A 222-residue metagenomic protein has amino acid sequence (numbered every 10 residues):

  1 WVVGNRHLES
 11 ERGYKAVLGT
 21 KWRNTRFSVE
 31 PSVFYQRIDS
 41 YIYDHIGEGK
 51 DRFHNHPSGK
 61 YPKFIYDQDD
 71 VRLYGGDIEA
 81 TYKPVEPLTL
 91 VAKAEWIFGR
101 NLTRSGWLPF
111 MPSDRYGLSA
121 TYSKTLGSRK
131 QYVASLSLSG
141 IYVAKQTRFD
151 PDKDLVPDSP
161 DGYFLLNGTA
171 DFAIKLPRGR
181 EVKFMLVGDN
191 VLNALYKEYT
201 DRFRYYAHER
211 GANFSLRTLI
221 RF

Functional and structural regions predicted by a protein language model:
W1, V33, I42-E48, I97 (+3 more regions): Outer-membrane beta-barrel translocator domains and adjoining extracellular loop/strand segments of Gram-negative
H7-P62: Membrane-embedded beta-barrel scaffold of Gram-negative outer-membrane proteins
R12, W22-R26, R37, Y82-E86 (+5 more regions): Outer-membrane beta-barrel strand-turn architecture
R12-A16, R23-T25, D70-Y74, F110-Y116 (+2 more regions): Residues that define the transmembrane beta-barrel architecture of outer-membrane proteins
L18-W22, G76-Y82, L118-Y122, L138 (+3 more regions): Residues on the lipid-exposed face of transmembrane beta-strands in outer-membrane beta-barrel proteins
T25-V29, E86-L88, D114-Y116, K130-L136 (+3 more regions): Outer-envelope beta-barrel architecture signal
Y35-R37, H56-Q146: Gram-negative outer-membrane beta-barrel transporters
R37-D39, L90, Y142-D150, F172-F222: C-terminal beta-signal and adjacent terminal beta-strands/loops of Gram-negative outer-membrane beta-barrel proteins
